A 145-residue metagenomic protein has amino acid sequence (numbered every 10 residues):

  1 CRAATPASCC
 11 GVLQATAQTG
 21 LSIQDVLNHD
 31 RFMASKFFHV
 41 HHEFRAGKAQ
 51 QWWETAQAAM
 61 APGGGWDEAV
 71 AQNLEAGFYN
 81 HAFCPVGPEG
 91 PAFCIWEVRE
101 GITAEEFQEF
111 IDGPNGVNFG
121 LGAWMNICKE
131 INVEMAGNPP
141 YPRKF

Functional and structural regions predicted by a protein language model:
C1-A4, G11: Generic low-complexity, intrinsically disordered segments
C9-C10, G20-P91, E97-E109, I127-F145: Short S/T/G/P-rich N-terminal loop/turn motif that feeds into the first structured element of a domain
D112-G122: A common structural junction motif
